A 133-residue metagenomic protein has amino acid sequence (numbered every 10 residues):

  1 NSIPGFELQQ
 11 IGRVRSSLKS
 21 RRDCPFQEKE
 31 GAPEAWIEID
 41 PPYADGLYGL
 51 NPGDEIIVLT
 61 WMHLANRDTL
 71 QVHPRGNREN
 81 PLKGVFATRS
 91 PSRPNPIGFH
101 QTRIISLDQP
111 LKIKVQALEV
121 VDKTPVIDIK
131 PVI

Functional and structural regions predicted by a protein language model:
N1-Q101, I105-I133: Glycine-rich, low-complexity intrinsically disordered segments
